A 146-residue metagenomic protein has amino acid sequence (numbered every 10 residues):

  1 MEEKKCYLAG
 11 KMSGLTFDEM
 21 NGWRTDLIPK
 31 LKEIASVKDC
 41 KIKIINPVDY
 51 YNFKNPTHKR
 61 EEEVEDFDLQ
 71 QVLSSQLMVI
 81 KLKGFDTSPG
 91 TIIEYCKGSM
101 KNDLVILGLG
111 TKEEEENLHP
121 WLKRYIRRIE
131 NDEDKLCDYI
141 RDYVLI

Functional and structural regions predicted by a protein language model:
M1-I146: Conserved catalytic or regulatory cores that recognize and/or transform ribose-phosphate-containing ligands
